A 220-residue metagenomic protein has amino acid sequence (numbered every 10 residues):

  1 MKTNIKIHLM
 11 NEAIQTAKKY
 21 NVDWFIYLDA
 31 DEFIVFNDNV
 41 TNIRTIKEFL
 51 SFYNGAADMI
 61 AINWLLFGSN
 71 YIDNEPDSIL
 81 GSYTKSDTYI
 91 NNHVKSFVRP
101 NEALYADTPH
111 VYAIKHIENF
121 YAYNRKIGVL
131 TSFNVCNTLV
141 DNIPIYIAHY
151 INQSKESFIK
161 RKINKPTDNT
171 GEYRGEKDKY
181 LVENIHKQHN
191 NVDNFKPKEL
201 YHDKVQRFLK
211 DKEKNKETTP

Functional and structural regions predicted by a protein language model:
M1, D29-A30, I62-L65: Active-site-proximal beta-strand/loop segments in catalytic clefts of secreted hydrolases
M1-L28, V35-T41: Active-site-proximal specificity loops/subdomain of glycosyltransferases
H8, F36-P220: Catalytic-site signature of metal-activated, phosphate-bearing donor transferases, centered on the GT-A/GT-A-like
